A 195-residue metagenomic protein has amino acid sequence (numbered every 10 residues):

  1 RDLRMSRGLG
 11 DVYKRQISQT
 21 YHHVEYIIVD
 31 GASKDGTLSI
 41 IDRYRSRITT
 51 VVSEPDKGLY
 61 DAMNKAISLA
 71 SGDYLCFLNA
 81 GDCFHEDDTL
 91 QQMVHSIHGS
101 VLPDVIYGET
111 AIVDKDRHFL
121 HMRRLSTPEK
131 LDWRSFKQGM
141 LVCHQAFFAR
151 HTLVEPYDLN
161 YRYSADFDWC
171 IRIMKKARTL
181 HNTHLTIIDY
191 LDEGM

Functional and structural regions predicted by a protein language model:
D2, S53-A70: Glycine-rich, basic loop-to-helix element that forms the pyrophosphate-binding segment of sugar-nucleotide handling
D2-Y13: Short, small-residue-biased leader/transition segments that mark boundaries at the very start of proteins
K14-H23: Short, acidic, metal-binding catalytic loop of nucleotide-sugar glycosyltransferases
Q16, G31-A32, G36, K57-G58: Conserved short acidic donor-positioning loop in nucleotide-sugar-dependent glycosyltransferases
H22, D30-S39, N79: A conserved acidic beta->alpha catalytic loop
L75: Short aromatic/hydrophobic "clamp" motif used to bind/position activated sugar donors
D87-L120: Conserved donor NDP-sugar-binding/catalytic core segment of glycosyltransferases
M122-M195: Conserved nucleotide-sugar donor-binding catalytic segment
